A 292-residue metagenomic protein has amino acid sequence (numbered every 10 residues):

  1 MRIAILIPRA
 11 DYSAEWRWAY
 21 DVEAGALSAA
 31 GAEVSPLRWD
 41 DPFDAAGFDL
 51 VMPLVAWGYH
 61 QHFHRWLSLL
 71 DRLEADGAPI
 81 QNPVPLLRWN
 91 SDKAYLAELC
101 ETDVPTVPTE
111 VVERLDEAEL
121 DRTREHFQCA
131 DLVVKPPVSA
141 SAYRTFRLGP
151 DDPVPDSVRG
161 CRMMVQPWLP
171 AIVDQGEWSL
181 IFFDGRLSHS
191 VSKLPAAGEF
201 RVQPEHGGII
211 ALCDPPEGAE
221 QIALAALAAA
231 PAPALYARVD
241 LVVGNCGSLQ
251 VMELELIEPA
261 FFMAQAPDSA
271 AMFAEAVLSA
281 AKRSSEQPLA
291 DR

Functional and structural regions predicted by a protein language model:
M1-R2, F48: A short, charged/proline- and glycine-enriched loop that marks the coil->beta-strand transition at the N-terminal
I3-I7, L70-G77, P85-Q175, E217-Q221 (+1 more regions): Active-site nucleotide/adenylate-binding loops and adjacent lid/helix of ATP-dependent enzymes
R9-E113: Conserved N-proximal alpha/beta basic substrate-recognition cap immediately N-terminal to, or forming the N-lobe
W16, G47, E199-E205, F262-Q265: A short, polar/proline- and glycine-enriched secondary-structure boundary/capping micro-motif
W39-P42, P167-A171, V239-V242: Short, solvent-exposed loop/turn elements at beta->coil junctions and helix N-caps that rim active or binding pockets
W57, A142, A196-A197, E255-Q265: Glycine-rich phosphate/pyrophosphate-binding beta-alpha loops
S141-P231, Q250: Phosphate-binding site of ATP-dependent enzymes
E217-R292: ATP-dependent carboxylate activation and anion-phosphoryl transfer catalytic cores that bind Mg-ATP to form
